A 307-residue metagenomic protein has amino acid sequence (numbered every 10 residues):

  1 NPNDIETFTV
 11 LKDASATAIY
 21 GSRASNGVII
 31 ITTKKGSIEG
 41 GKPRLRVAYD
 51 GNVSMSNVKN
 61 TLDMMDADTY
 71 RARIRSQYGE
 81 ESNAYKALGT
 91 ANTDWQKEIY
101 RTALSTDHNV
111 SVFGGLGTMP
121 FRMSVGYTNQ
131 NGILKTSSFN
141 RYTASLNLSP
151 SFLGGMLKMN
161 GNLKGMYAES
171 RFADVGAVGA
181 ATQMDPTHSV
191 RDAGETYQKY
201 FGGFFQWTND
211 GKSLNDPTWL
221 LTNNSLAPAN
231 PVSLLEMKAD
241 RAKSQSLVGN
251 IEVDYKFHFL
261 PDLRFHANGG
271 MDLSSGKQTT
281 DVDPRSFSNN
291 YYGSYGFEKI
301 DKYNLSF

Functional and structural regions predicted by a protein language model:
N1-K12: Short acidic/polar hinge/loop motifs at secondary-structure boundaries that mediate gating or recognition
N1-N3, Y20-S25, S137-N140, V175: Short, glycine-/polar-rich solvent-exposed loops and beta-turns at beta-strand/coil boundaries
K12, T33-K35, G51-V53, G114: Flexible glycine-/small-residue-rich
A18, A24-A48, H108-V110: N-terminal periplasmic accessory domains that precede and gate Gram-negative outer-membrane beta-barrel machines
T33, G114-L116, L146, P150-F152 (+1 more regions): Residue-level signature of outer-membrane beta-barrel architecture
I38-N92, I133-L134, T143, N147-V248 (+1 more regions): Surface-exposed loop/interface segments of Gram-negative outer-membrane beta-barrel transport/assembly proteins
T118-F121, G155-M159, P261-L263: Repeated loop/turn-to-beta-strand initiation elements of outer-membrane beta-barrel proteins
